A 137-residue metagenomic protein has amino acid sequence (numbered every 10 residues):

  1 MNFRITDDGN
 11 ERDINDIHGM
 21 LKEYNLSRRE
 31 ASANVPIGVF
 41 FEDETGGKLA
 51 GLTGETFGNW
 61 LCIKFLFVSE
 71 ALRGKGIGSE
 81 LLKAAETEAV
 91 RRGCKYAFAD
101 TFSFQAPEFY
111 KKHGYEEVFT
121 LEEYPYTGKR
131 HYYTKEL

Functional and structural regions predicted by a protein language model:
M1-G9: Conserved N-terminal entry element of GNAT/NAT acetyltransferase domains
I17, Y110, Y115: Conserved active-site tyrosine of GNAT-family acetyltransferases
S32, D43-T45, L52-L61, L66-S69: A conserved beta-strand-loop-helix scaffold within acyl/acetyltransferase catalytic domains
P36-F40, G51, F65, R130-Y132: Short hydrophobic/aromatic beta-strand element in the GNAT-like acyltransferase core that lines or flanks the acyl-donor
L49-A50, F119: A structural microfeature
G74-T87, K112: Conserved acetyl-CoA-binding loop-helix of GNAT-fold acetyltransferases
A89-F102: Conserved GNAT acetyl-CoA-binding A-motif
F98-D100, E116-Y132: Conserved catalytic-core motifs of GNAT/GCN5-like acyltransferases
